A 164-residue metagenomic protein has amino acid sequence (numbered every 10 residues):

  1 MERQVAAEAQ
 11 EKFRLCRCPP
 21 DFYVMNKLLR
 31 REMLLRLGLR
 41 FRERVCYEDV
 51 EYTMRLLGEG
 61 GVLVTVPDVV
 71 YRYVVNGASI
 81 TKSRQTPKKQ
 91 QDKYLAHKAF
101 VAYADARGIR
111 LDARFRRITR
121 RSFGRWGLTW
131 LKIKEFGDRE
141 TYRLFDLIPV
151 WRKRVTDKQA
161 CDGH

Functional and structural regions predicted by a protein language model:
M1-V64, V74-K88: Donor-binding/catalytic cores of nucleotide-activated saccharide and glycerol-phosphate transferases/polymerases
Y23, R72-H164: C-terminal subregions of glycosyltransferases and related glycan-biosynthesis enzymes
L63-V66, R110: Generic macromolecular interface patches on structured domains
